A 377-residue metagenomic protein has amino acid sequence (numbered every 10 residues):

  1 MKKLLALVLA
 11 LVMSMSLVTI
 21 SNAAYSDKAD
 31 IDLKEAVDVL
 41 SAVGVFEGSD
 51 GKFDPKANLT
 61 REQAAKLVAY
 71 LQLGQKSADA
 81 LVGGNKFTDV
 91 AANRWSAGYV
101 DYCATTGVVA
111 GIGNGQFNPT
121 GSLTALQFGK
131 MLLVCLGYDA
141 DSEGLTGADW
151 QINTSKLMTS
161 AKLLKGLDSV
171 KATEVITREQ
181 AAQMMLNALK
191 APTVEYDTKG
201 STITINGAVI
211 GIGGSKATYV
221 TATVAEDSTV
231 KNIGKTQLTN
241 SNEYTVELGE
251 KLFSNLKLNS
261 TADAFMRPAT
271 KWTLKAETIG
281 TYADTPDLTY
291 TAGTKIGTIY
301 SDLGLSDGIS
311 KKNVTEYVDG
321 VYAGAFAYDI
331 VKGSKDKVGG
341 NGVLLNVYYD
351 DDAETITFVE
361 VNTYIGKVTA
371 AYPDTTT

Functional and structural regions predicted by a protein language model:
M1-K34, V43-A97, T106-L126, L133-V175 (+2 more regions): Feature responds to low-complexity, polar/acidic, surface-exposed segments characteristic of secreted/exported proteins
W95-S96, E174-R178, G339-G340, D352: Extracellular interaction modules
M184-N187: Extracytoplasmic, non-cytosolic globular domains
T229-T377: Solvent-exposed hydroxyl-ligand-binding patches built from regularly spaced Ser/Thr and small hydrophobics
